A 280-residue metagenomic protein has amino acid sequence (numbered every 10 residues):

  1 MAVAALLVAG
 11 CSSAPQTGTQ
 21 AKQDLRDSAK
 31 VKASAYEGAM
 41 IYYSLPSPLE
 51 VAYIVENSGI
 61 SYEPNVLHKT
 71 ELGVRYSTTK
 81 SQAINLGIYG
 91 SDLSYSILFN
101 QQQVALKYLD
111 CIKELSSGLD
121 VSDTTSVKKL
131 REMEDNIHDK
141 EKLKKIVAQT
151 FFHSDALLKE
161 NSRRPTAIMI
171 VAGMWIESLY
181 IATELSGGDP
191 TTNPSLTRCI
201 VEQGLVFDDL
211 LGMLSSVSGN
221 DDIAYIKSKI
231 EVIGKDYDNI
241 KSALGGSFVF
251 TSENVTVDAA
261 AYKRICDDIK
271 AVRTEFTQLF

Functional and structural regions predicted by a protein language model:
L7-G10: C-terminal motif of bacterial Sec signal peptides marking the signal peptidase cleavage site
S12, M213-F280: A cross-kingdom marker for long, charged
S12-T19: Bacterial lipoprotein signal-peptidase II cleavage site
Q20-E132: N-terminal Sec/ER secretory leader and immediately downstream segment of secreted/extracellular precursors
H68-Y76, K80-D92, I112-M133, I137-K140 (+3 more regions): Long, amphipathic, charge-rich alpha-helical segments that form helical bundles/coiled-coils
V74, T78-S81, L93-N100, V104 (+7 more regions): Non-transmembrane, amphipathic alpha-helical segments
L93-N100, L119, L157-N161, A182-P190 (+4 more regions): Secondary-structure edge/capping motif, primarily at the C-terminal ends of alpha-helices and the immediately following
H138-I223: Extended amphipathic alpha-helical interaction segments
